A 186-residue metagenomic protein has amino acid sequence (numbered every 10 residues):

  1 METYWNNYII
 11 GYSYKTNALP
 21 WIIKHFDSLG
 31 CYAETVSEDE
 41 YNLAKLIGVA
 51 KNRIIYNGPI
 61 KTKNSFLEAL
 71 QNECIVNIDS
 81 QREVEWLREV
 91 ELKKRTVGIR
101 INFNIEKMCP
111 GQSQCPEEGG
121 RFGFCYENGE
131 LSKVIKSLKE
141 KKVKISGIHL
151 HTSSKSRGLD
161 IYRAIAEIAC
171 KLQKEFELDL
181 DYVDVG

Functional and structural regions predicted by a protein language model:
M1-N6, I10: An N-cap/entry alpha-helix motif that binds or orients negatively charged groups
T3, V183-G186: Short, intrinsically disordered, charge-balanced linker/junction segments flanking boundaries in proteins
I9-D184: Active-site-proximal beta-alpha core segment in soluble small-molecule metabolic enzymes
